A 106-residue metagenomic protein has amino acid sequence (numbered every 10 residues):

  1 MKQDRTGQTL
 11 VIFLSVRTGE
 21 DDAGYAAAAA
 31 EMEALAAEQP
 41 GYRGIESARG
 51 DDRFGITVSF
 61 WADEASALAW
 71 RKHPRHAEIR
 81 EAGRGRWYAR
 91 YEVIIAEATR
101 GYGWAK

Functional and structural regions predicted by a protein language model:
M1-G55, E64-K72, Y88-K106: Short S/T/G/P-rich N-terminal loop/turn motif that feeds into the first structured element of a domain
R71, R80-G83: Short, flexible helix/strand-to-coil boundary loops that buttress conserved ligand/catalytic motifs in alpha/beta
